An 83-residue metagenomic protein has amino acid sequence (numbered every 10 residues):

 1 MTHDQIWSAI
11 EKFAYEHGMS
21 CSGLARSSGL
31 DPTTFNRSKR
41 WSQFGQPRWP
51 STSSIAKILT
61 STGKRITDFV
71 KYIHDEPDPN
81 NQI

Functional and structural regions predicted by a protein language model:
M1-G23: A short, Lys/Arg-rich alpha-helix, primarily the initiator
I10, L24, F35-S38, F69: Conserved hydrophobic/aromatic packing and binding residues within compact polymer-binding modules
Y15, R26, T60: Alpha-helical residues within the helix-turn-helix
G29-R48: Recognition helix of helix-turn-helix/homeodomain-like DNA-binding domains that insert into the DNA major groove
P32, T60, T67-I83: Short, charged recognition helix plus adjacent turn of helix-turn-helix-like nucleic-acid-binding domains
K39, S54, I73: DNA major-groove recognition helix of helix-turn-helix
Q43-T60: Short, basic-rich loop-to-helix N-cap that marks the start of a DNA-contacting helix
